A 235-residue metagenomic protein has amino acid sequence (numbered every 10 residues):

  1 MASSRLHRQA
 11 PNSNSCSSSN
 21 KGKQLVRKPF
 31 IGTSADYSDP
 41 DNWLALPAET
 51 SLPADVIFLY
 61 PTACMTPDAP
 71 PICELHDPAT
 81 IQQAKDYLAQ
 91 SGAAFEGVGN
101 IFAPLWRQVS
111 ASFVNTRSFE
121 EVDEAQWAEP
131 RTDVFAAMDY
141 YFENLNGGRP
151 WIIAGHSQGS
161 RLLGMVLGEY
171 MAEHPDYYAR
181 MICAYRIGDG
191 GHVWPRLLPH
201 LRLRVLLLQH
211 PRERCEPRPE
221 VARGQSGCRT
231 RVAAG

Functional and structural regions predicted by a protein language model:
M1-G97: Flexible, membrane-associating and regulatory peripheral segments of lipid-active enzymes
V56-F58, I101-A103, V205, E220: Conserved beta-strand scaffold positions in the cores of enzyme catalytic domains, especially in NTP/NDP-utilizing
L59-P150: Active-site catalytic motif of lipid deacylating hydrolases and related acyltransferases
L59-Y60, A154-H156, A184-D189: Short His-Asn-centered micro-motif
L88, L163-M171: Short, well-ordered amphipathic alpha-helices
S110-F113, R161-L162, G191-P195: Short, well-ordered, mixed-charge alpha-helical segments that flank or form enzyme active sites
A128, T132-G147, E169-G235: Surface cap/lid and interfacial helix-loop subdomains adjacent to catalytic sites that gate substrate access
G155-G159, L163: Gly/Ala-rich beta-loop-alpha elbow adjacent to hydrolase catalytic centers
